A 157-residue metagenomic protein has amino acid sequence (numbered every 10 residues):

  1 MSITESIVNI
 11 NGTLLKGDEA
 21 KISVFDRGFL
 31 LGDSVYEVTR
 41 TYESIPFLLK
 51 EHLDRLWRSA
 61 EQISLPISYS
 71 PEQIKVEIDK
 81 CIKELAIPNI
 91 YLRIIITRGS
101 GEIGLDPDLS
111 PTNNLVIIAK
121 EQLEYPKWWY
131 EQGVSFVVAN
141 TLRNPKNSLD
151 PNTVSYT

Functional and structural regions predicted by a protein language model:
M1-K80, E102, D106-Y156: Helix-start/capping segments and mature chain N-termini
I82-A86: Phosphate/pyrophosphate-binding loops at sites that engage ATP/ADP/AMP, CoA/4′-phosphopantetheine, polyphosphate
I87-I95: Ordered, amphipathic secondary-structure segments that act as subunit-interaction surfaces in large macromolecular
